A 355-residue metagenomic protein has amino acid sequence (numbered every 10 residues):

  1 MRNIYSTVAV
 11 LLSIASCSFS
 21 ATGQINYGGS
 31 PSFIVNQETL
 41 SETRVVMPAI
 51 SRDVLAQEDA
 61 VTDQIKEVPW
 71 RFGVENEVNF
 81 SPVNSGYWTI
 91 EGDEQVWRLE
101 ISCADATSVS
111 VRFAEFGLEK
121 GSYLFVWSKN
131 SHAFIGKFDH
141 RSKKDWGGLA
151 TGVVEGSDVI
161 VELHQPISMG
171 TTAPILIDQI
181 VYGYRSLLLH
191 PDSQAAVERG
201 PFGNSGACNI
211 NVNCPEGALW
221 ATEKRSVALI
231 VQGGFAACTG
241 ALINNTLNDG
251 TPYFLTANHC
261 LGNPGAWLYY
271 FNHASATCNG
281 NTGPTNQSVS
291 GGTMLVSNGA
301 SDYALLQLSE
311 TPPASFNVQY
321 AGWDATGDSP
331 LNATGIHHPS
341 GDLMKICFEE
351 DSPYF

Functional and structural regions predicted by a protein language model:
M1-G28: Bacterial Sec-dependent N-terminal signal peptides
Q24-S102, Y184-A207: A short aromatic-anchored loop/beta-hairpin motif
T89-G92, W97-T107, F116, T151-V154 (+1 more regions): Extracellular and analogous surface-interaction loops
E100, N130-I160, H164-G170: Beta-sandwich interaction modules
I101-C103, F113-G117, Q232, C260: Non-cytosolic beta-sheet module surface loops
T107-V109, K120-L124, W267, L331: Short beta-strand/loop motifs in extracellular/secreted proteins, especially within beta-sandwich accessory domains
G117-H132: Short, surface-exposed beta-strand/strand-loop-strand elements in extracellular ectodomains
V154-F355: Serine endopeptidase catalytic core focused on the charge-relay Asp
